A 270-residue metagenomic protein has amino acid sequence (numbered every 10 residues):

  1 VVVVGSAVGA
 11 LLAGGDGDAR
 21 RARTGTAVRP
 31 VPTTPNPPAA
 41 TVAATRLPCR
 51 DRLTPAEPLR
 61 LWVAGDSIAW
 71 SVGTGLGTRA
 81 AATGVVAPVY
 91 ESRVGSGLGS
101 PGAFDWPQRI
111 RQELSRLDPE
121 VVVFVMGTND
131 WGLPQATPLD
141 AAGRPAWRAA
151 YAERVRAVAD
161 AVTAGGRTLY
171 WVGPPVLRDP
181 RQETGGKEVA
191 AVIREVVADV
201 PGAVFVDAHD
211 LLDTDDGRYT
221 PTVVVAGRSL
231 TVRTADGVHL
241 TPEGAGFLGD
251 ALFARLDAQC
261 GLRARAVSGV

Functional and structural regions predicted by a protein language model:
V1-L11, P119-V123, Y151, R167-V172 (+4 more regions): Hydrophobic alpha-helical membrane segments, chiefly transmembrane helices and signal peptide h-regions, characterized
V4-R46: C-terminal region of N-terminal signal peptides and the immediate post-cleavage residues of exported proteins
P32-R60, G269-V270: N-terminal low-complexity, Pro/Thr/Ser-rich intrinsically disordered segments that act as propeptides or flexible
R50, T54-A149: Conserved SGNH/GDSL esterase-like catalytic core that processes O-acyl groups on lipids and polysaccharides
I68, V72, L76, W106 (+9 more regions): Stable alpha-helical elements in mature extracytoplasmic
G77, A81, V85, S115-P119 (+5 more regions): Sec-exported extracytoplasmic/periplasmic mature domains
V125-G132, V158-A190, H209: Active-site segments of SGNH/GDSL-like serine hydrolases that catalyze O-acetyl group transfer/hydrolysis on lipids
V176-V270: Catalytic His-Asp segment of secreted/periplasmic serine-dependent ester chemistry enzymes
